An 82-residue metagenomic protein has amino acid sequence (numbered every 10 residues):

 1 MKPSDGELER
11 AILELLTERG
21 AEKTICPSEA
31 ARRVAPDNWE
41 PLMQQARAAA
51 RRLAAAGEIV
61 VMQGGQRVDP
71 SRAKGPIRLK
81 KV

Functional and structural regions predicted by a protein language model:
K2-T24: Positively charged, polyanion-binding regions of nucleic-acid-associated proteins
G6, P27, A54, G64: Metal-cofactor-dependent catalytic cores
E7, I25-C26, P41, Q45: Alpha-helix N-cap and coil->helix boundary residues
E22-R33: Short acidic, hydrophobic short linear motifs in intrinsically disordered regions
A31-L42: Short helix-coil junctions and helix-kink-helix linkers
E40-V61: Charge-enriched amphipathic alpha-helical scaffolds
G64-V82: Short, cationic-aromatic polyanion-contact patches
